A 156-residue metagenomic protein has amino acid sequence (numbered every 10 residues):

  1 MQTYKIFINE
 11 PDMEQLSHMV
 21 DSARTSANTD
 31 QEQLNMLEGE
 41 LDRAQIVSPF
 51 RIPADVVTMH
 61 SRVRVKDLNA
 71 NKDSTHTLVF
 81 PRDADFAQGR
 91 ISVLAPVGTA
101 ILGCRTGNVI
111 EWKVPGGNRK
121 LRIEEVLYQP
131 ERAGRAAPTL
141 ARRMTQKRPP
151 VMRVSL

Functional and structural regions predicted by a protein language model:
M1-A54: N-terminal intrinsically disordered, low-complexity, charge/repeat-rich segments that act as generic
E14, H76, L121: A broad, low-specificity signal marking well-ordered, structured residues that form hydrophobic/aromatic
M36-R82: Long amphipathic N-terminal alpha/beta scaffold segment
H60-R62, N69-N118, L127: Non-DNA-binding regulatory cores of transcription-related proteins, predominantly C-terminal effector-binding
F80, I123-R135: Short, compositionally biased
A87-R90, E131-A141: Short, solvent-exposed secondary-structure boundary/capping segments
A137-L156: Glycine- and charge-enriched low-complexity intrinsically disordered segments
